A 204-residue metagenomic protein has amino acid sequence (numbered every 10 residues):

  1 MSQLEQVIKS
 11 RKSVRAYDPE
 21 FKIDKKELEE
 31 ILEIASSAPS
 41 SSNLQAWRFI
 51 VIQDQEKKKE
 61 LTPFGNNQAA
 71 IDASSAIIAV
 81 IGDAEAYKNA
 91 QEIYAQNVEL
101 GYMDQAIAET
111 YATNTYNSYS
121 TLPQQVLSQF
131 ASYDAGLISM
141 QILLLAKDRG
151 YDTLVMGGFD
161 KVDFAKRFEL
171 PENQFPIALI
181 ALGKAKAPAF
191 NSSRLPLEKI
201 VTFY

Functional and structural regions predicted by a protein language model:
M1-Y204: Acidic, surface-exposed loops and disordered segments
